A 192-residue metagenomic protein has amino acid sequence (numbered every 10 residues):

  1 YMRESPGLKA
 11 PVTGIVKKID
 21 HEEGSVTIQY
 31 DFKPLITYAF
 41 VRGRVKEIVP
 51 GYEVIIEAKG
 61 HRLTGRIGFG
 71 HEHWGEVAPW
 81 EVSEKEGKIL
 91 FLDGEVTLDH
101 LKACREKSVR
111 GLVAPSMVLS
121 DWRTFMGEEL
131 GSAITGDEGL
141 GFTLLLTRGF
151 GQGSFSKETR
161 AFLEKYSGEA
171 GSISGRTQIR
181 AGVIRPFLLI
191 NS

Functional and structural regions predicted by a protein language model:
Y1-S192: Well-ordered secondary-structure scaffolds
